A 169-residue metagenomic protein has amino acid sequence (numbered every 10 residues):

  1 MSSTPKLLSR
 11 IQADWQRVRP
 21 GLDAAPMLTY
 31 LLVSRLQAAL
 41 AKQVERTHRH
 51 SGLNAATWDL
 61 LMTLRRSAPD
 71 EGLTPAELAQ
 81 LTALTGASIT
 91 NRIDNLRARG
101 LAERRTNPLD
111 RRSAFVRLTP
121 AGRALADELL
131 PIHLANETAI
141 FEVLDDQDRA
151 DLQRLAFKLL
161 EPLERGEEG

Functional and structural regions predicted by a protein language model:
M1-G21, Q147-G169: C-terminal regulatory/oligomerization modules of transcriptional regulators
M1-S51: N-terminal leader segment of winged-helix/HTH proteins
D14, A39-T47, L81, A124 (+6 more regions): Solvent-exposed, charged/polar functional surfaces in cytosolic regulatory/catalytic domains
A24, A38-T85, G169: N-terminal helix-turn-helix DNA-binding core of bacterial DNA-binding proteins
L28, L32, D59-T63, A124 (+1 more regions): Pre-recognition alpha-helix immediately N-terminal to the DNA-recognition helix within helix-turn-helix or winged-helix
Y30, S34-Q37, T119, Q153-A156 (+1 more regions): Generic structural concept
D94-R154: Charged, amphipathic alpha-helical coiled-coil/dimerization segments
